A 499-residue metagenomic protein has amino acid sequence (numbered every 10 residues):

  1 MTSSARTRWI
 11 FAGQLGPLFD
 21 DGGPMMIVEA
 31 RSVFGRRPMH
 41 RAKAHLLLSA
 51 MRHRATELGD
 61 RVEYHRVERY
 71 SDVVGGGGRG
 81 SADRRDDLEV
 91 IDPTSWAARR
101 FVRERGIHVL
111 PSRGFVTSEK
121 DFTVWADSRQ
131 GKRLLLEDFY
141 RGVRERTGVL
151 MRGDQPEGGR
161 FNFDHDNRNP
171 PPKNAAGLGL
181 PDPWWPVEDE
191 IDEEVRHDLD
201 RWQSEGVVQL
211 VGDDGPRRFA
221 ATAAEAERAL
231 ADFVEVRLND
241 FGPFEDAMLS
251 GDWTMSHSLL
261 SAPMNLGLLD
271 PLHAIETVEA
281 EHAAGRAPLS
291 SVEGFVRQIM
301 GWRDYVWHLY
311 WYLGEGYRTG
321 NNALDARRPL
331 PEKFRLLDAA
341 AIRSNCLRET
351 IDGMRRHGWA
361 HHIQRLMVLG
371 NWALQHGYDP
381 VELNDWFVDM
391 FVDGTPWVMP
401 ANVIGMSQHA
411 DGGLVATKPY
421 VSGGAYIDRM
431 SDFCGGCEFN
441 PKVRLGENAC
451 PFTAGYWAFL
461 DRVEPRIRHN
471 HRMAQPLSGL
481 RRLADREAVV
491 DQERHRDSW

Functional and structural regions predicted by a protein language model:
M1-H65: N-terminal beta-strand-loop-alpha-helix module at the start of alpha/beta ligand-binding or catalytic domains
I10-L18, V73-G80, F101, A247 (+2 more regions): Short alpha-helical segments and helix-capping/turn motifs at coil-helix boundaries
F11-L15, G251-H257, S261, L266-W499: C-terminal catalytic domain of photolyase/cryptochrome flavoproteins, centering on the FAD-binding pocket
Q14-G16, S32-V33, S95-W96, G114-F115 (+2 more regions): Short, solvent-exposed loop/turn segments at secondary-structure junctions
L18-F19, G35-R37, A98, G242 (+2 more regions): Short helix/loop capping segments that flank catalytic or ligand/cofactor-binding pockets
R41-G80, D87, D92-T94, S128: N-terminal Rossmann-like or analogous alpha/beta NTP/dinucleotide-binding catalytic cores that position adenine
D72-R218, I404: Beta-rich, aromatic/charged-enriched effector core domains that present basic-aromatic interfaces for binding
G148-F295, P451-W499: Glycine/tryptophan-enriched, flexible segments
